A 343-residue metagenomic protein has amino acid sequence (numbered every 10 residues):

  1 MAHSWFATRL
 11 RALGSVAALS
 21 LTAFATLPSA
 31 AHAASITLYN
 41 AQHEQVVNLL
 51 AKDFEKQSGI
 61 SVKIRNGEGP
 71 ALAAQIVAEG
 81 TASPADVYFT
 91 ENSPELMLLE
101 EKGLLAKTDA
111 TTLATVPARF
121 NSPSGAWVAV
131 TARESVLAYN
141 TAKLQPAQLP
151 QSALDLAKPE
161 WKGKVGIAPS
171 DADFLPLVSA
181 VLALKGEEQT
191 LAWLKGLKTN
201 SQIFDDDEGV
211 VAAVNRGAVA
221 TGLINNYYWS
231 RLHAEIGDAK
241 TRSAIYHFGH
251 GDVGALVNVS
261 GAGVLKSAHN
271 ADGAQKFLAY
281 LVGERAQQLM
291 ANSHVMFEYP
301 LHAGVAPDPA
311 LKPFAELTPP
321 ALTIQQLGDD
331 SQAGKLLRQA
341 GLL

Functional and structural regions predicted by a protein language model:
A12-T26: Bacterial N-terminal signal peptides
A33-M97, L343: Early extracytoplasmic/lumenal segment of secretory-pathway proteins
A41-N48, A71, P84-V219, V253: Extracytoplasmic ligand-binding site segments that recognize negatively charged/polar headgroups
P94-L98, A220-R242: A ligand-binding cleft/hinge motif common to bilobed small-molecule-binding domains
R133, L194-L197, I203-F204, A239-K266: Periplasmic-binding protein-like
A138-K143, V257-N270, L289: A bilobed periplasmic-binding-protein/Venus flytrap-type ligand-binding module shared by bacterial periplasmic
G163-A168, Y280-L301: Periplasmic-binding protein-like
V295-L343: An extracytoplasmic/periplasmic, membrane-proximal ligand-sensing/linker region
